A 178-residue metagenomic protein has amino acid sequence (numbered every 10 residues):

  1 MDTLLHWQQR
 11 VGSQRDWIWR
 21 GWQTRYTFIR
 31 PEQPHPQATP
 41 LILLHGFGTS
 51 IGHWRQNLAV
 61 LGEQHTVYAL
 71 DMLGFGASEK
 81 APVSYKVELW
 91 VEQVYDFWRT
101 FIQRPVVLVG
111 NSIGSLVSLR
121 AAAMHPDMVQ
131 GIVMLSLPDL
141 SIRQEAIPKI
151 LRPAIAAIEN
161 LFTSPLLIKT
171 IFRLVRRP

Functional and structural regions predicted by a protein language model:
W7, W22-T24, E145-A146, L161-P178: Conserved alpha/beta-hydrolase catalytic His-Asp/Glu region
W7-Q33, A59, E63, Y68-V109: Active-site loop/oxyanion-hole signature of alpha/beta-hydrolase fold enzymes
A38, G46-T49, S112: Active-site glycine-rich loops that stabilize anionic/oxyanionic intermediates across multiple enzyme folds
L44, L70-M72, L135: Alpha/beta-hydrolase
G46-Q56, V67: Serine-hydrolase catalytic-loop signature spanning alpha/beta hydrolases and amidase-signature enzymes
G48, M72-G76, D139: Alpha/beta-hydrolase active-site loop signature
G110, G114, S118: Gly/Ala-rich beta-loop-alpha elbow adjacent to hydrolase catalytic centers
L119, A123-M124, V129-L161: Flexible "cap/lid" loop of the alpha/beta hydrolase fold
